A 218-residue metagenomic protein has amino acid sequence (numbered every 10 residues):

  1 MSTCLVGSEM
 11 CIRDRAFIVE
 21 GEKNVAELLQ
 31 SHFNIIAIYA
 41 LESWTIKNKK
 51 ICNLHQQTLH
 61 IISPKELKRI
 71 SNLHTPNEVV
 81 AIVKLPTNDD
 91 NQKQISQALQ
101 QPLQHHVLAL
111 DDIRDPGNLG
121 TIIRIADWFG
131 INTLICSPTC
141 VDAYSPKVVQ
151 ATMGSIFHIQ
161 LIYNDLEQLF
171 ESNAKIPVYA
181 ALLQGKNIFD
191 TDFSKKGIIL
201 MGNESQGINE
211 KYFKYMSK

Functional and structural regions predicted by a protein language model:
M1-G7, I12: Single conserved hydrophobic/aromatic residue that forms the stacking wall/gate of nucleotide- or nucleobase-binding
R15-H32, I38: Long amphipathic alpha-helical segments
K23-V25, W44-T45, E66-L67, C140-V141 (+2 more regions): Alpha-helix capping/helix-boundary segments
K47-K50, D142-K147, Q206-Y215: Short, glycine/polar-rich helix-capping loops at beta-to-alpha or helix-loop-helix junctions that flank or form
L54-K84: Glycine/small-residue-rich loop that forms an oxyanion/phosphate-binding "nest" at active or ligand-binding sites
N72-H74, E78-L103: Acidic/glycine-rich phosphate/pyrophosphate-binding loops and surrounding catalytic core that coordinate Mg2+
L99-G185: RNA substrate-binding interface of SAM-dependent RNA methyltransferases
A180-K218: Active-site/ligand-binding-proximal alpha/beta "capping" segment
